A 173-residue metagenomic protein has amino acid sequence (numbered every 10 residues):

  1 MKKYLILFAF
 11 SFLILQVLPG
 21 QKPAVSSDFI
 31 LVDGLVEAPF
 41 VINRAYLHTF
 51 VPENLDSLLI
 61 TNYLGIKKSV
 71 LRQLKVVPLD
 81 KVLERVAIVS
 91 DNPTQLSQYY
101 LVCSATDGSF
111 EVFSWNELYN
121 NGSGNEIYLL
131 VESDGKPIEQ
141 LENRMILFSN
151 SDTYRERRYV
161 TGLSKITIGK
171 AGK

Functional and structural regions predicted by a protein language model:
Y4-L13: Sec-dependent N-terminal signal peptides
F12-G20: Short hydrophobic alpha-helical membrane-anchoring segments
P19-K173: N-terminal intrinsically disordered, low-complexity segments enriched in P/E/S/T
